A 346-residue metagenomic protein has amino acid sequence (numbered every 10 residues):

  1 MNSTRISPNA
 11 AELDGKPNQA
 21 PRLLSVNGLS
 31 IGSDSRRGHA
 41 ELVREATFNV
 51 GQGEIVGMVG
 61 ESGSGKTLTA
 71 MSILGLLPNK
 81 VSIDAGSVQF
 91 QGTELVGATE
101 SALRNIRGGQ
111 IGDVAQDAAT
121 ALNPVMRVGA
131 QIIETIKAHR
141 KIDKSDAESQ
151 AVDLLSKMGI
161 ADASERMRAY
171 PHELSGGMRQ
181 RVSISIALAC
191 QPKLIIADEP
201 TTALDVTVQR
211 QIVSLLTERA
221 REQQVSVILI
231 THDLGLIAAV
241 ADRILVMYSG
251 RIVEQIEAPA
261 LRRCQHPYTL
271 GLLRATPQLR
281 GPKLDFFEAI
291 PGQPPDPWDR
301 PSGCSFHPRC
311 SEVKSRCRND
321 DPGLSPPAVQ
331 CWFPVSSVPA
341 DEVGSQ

Functional and structural regions predicted by a protein language model:
P17-A20, Q255-Q346: Charged, flexible cofactor/metal-binding loops and thiol motifs
V59-G60: The feature captures the beta-strand-to-loop junction immediately N-terminal to the Walker
G75, I196-P200, L204-D285: P-loop NTP-binding/switch modules centered on Walker-like glycine-rich loops
I83-E94, E257: Conserved ABC transporter NBD signature motif
E94, D146-E165, L270-R274: Conserved ABC ATPase "signature" region
A169-L174, M178: Conserved ABC ATPase signature
A189-K193: A short, proline-enriched helix->beta-strand linker immediately N-terminal to the Walker B motif in ABC-type P-loop
